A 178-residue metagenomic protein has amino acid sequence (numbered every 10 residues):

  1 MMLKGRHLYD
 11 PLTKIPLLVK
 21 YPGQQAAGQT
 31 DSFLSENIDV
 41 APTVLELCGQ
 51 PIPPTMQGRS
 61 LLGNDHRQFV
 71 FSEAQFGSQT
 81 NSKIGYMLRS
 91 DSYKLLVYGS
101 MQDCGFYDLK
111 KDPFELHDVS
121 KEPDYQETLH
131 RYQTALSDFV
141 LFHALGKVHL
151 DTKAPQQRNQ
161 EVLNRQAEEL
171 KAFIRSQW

Functional and structural regions predicted by a protein language model:
M1-Q29, E36: Histidine-centered active-site microenvironments of extracellular/periplasmic hydrolases and transferases
H7-L8, Q29-F33, Q50, P54 (+1 more regions): Alpha-helix initiation/capping motif
L8, L17, T30, S60 (+2 more regions): Conserved beta-strand positions that form and line the central face of beta-propeller blades
G23-F33, I38, E46-P51, H117: Extracytoplasmic/periplasmic substrate-recognition and gating elements
I38-A41, E46-L109, F114, E127 (+2 more regions): C-terminal cap/loop subdomain of S1 sulfatases and analogous C-terminal strand-loop tails that border
L45, K121-W178: Long, internal low-complexity/basic segments
